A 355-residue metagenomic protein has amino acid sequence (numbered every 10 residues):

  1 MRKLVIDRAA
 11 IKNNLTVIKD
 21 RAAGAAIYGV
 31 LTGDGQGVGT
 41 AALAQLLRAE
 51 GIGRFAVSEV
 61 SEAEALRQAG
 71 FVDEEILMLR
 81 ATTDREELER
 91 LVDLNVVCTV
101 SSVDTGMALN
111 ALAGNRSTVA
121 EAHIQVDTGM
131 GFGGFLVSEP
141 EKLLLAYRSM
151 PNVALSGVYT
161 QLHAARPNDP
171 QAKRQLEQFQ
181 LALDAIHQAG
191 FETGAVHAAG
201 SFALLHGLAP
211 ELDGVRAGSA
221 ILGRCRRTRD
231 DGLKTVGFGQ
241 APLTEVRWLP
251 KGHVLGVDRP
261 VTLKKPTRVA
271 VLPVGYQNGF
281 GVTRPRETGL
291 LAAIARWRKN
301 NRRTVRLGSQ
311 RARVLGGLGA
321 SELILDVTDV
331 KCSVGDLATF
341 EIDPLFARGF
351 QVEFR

Functional and structural regions predicted by a protein language model:
R2-I6, A10-K12, A23-A195: Active-site-proximal beta-alpha core segment in soluble small-molecule metabolic enzymes
K3-D7, K12, D104, L176-R355: Active-site anion/phosphate-binding pocket segments in diverse small-molecule metabolic enzymes
